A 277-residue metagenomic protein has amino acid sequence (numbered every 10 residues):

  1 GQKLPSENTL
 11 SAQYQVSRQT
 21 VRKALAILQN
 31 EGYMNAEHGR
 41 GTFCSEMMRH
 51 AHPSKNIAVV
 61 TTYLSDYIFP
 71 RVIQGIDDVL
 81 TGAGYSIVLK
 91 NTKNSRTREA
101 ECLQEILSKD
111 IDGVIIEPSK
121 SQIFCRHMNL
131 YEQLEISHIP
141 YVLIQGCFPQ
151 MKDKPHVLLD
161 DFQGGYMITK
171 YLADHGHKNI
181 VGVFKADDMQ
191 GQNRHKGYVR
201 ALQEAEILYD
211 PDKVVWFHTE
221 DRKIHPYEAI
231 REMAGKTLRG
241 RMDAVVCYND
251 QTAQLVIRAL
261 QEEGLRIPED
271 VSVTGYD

Functional and structural regions predicted by a protein language model:
G1-A51: N-terminal helix-turn-helix DNA-binding module of bacterial transcription factors
E7-N8, R96, F162: The beta1-alpha1 cofactor-binding region of Rossmann-like NAD(H)/NADP(H)-dependent oxidoreductases
E31, D78-S86, E105-D112, C125-D277: Bacterial carbohydrate/catabolite-sensing allosteric modules
G39, T92, S119, G146-C147 (+1 more regions): Short, ordered loop/turn segments at secondary-structure junctions
F43, I68-R71, G197, L255-V256: Phosphate- and divalent-cation-binding pockets in alpha/beta enzyme and binding domains that engage nucleotide-derived
M48-S54, E117-Y131, H218: Short, flexible, glycine-rich and Lys/Arg-enriched loop motifs at helix boundaries that contact anionic partners
R49-G113, K120, V199: Amphipathic helical "hinge" segments at domain boundaries
